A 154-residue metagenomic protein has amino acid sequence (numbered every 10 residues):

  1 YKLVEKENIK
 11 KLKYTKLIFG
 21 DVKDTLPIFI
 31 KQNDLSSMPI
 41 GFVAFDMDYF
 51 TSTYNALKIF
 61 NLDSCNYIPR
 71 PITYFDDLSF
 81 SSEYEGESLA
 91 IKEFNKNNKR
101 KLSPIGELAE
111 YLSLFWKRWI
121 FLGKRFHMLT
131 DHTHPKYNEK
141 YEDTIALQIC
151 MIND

Functional and structural regions predicted by a protein language model:
Y1-D154: S-adenosylmethionine/decaboxylated-SAM
